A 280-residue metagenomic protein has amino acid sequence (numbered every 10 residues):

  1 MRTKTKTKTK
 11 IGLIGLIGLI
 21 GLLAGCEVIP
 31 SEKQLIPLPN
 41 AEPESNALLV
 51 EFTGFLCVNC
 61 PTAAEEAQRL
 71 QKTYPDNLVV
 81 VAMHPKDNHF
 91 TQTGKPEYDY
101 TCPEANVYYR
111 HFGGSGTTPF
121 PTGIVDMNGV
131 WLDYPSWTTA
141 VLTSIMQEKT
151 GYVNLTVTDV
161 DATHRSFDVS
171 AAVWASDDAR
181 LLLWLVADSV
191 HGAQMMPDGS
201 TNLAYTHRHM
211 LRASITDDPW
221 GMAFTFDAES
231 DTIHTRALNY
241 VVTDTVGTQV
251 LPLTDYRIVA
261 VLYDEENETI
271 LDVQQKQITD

Functional and structural regions predicted by a protein language model:
M1-C26: Sec-dependent bacterial lipoprotein signal peptides
L22-V50, D280: Bacterial Sec-dependent N-terminal signal peptides
C26-P30, A64, S200-L203: Short N-terminal helix-initiation segments at or just after the protein's N-terminus
V28, N59-T62, V125: Disulfide-rich extracellular modules and peptides
L38-K86: Local sequence-structure signature of Cys/Sec-based thiol-disulfide redox active-site neighborhoods
A82-D280: Short, conserved sequence motifs used for protein processing/export or organelle targeting and for catalysis
